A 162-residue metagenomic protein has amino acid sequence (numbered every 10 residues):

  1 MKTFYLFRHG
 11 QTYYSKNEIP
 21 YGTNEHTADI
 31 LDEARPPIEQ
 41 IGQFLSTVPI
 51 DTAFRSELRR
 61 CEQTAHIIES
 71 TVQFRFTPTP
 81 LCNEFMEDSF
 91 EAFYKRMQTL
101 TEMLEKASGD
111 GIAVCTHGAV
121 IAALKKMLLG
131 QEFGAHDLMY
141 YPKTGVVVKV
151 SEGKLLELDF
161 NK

Functional and structural regions predicted by a protein language model:
K2-P78, F85, T144-G145: Active-site-proximal alpha-helix that buttresses catalytic centers in soluble enzyme cores
F4, S108-A119: Generic beta-sheet signal
T12, V120-I121: Short active-site segment of divalent metal-dependent hydrolases/proteases that encodes the spacing between
S15-P20, S89-E91, K126-M127: Short aromatic-enriched loop/helix-cap "lid" or pocket-rim segments at secondary-structure transitions that line
S46-P49, L104-D110: Glycine-rich phosphate-binding loop signature in dinucleotide/nucleotide-binding domains
R55-S56, K95, C115-T116: Short beta-strand scaffold positions
E87-S108: Internal catalytic-core helix/loop-beta-alpha segment that presents or stabilizes conserved functional determinants
L129-F160: Domain-level recognition of soluble alpha/beta enzyme cores, biased toward histidine phosphatases/phosphomutases
